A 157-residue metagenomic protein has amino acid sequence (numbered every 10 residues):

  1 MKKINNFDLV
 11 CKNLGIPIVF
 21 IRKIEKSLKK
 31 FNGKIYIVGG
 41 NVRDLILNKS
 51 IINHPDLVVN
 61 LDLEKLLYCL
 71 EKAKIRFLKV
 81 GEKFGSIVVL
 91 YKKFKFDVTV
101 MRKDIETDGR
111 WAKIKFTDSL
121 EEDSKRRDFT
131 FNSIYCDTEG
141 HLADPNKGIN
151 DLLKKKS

Functional and structural regions predicted by a protein language model:
M1-S157: Catalytic cores of the polymerase beta-like nucleotidyltransferase superfamily and closely associated nucleotide
